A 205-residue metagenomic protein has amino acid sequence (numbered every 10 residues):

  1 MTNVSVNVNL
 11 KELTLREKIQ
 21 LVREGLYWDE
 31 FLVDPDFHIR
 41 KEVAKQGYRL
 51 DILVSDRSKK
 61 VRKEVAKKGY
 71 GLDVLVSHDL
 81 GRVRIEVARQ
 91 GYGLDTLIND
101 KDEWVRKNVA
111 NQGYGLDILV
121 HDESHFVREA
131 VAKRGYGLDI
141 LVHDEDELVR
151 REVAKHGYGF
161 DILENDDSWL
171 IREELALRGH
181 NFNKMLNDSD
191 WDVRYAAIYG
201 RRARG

Functional and structural regions predicted by a protein language model:
M1-G205: Alpha-helical scaffold segments
